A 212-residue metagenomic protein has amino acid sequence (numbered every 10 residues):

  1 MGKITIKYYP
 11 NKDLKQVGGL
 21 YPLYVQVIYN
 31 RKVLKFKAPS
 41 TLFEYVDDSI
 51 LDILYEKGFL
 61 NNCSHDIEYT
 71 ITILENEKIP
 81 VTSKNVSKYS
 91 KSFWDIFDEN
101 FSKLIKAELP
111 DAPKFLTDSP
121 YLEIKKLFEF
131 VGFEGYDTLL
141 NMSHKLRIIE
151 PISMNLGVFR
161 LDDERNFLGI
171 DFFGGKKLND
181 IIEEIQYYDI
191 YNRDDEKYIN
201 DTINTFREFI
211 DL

Functional and structural regions predicted by a protein language model:
G2-T41: N-terminal ordered "arm"
R31, A38-I210: N-terminal helical hairpins
